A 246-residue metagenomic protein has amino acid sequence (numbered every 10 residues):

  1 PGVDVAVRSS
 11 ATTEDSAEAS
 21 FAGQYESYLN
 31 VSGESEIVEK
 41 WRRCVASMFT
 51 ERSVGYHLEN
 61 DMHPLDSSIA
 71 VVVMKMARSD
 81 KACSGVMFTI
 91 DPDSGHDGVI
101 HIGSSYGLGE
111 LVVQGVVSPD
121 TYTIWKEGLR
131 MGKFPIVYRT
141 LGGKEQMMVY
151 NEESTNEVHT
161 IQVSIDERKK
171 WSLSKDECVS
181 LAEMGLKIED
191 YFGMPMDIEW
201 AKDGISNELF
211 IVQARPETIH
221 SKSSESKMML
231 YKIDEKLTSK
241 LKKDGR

Functional and structural regions predicted by a protein language model:
P1-R246: Conserved mixed alpha/beta core segments that line enzyme active sites in large multi-domain catalysts
